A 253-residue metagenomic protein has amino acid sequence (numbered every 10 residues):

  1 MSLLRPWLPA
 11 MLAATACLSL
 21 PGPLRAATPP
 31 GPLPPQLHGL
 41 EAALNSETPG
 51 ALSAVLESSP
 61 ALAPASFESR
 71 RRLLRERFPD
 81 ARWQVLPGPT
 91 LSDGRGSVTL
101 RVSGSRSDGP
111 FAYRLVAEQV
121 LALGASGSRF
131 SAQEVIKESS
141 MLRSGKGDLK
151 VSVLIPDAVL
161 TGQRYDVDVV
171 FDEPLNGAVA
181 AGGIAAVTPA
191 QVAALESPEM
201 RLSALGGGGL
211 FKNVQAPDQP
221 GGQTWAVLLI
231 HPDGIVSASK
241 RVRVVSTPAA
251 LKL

Functional and structural regions predicted by a protein language model:
M1-M11: Bacterial N-terminal signal peptides that target proteins for export
S2-L4, C17-S46: Short, low-complexity N-terminal intrinsically disordered segments enriched in polar/charged residues
G50-S105, P110: Short solvent-exposed beta->alpha transition segments
Y113-L149, A249-L251: Short beta-strand edge/turn micro-motifs at domain boundaries
S152, D157-F211, A238: Contiguous segments within soluble domain cores/interaction surfaces
N213-D233: Short, aromatic- and glycine-rich surface loops/edge beta-strands on solvent-exposed regions
G234-L253: Short beta-strand elements
